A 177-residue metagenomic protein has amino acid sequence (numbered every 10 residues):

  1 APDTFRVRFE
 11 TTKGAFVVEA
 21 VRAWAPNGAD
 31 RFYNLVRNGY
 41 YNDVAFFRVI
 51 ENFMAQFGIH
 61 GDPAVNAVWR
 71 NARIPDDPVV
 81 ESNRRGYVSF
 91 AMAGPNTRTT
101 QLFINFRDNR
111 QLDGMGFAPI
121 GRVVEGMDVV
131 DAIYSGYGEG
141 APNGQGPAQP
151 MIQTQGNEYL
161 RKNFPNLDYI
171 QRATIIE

Functional and structural regions predicted by a protein language model:
A1-E177: Cyclophilin-like peptidyl-prolyl cis-trans isomerases
